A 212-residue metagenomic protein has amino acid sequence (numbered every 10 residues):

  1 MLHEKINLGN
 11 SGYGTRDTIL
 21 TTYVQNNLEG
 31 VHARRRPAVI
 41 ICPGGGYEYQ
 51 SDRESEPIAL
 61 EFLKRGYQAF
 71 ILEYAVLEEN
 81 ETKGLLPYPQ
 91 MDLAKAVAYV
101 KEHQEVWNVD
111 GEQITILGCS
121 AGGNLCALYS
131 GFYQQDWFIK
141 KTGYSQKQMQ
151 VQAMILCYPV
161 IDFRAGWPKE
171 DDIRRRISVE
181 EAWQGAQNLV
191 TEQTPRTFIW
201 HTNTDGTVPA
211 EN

Functional and structural regions predicted by a protein language model:
M1-R34, A165, K169: N-terminal cap/lid segment of alpha/beta-hydrolase-fold proteins
R35-G44: Short beta-strand element of the alpha/beta-hydrolase
G45, Q68, E73-N80, V160: Short beta-to-alpha linker loops that shape the active-site pocket of alpha/beta-hydrolase fold enzymes
S51-D52, L72-G111: Catalytic nucleophile-loop/oxyanion-hole region of alpha/beta-hydrolase and closely related hydrolase-like folds
D52-F70: Short amphipathic alpha-helix adjacent to the substrate-entry channel of hydrolases
K95-I173, I177, E181-A182: Primarily recognizes the serine-hydrolase "nucleophile elbow" in alpha/beta-hydrolase and SGNH/GDSL folds
Q193, F198-H201, D205: Short beta-strand/loop motif that positions the catalytic acidic residue of the alpha/beta-hydrolase fold
G206-N212: Conserved alpha/beta-hydrolase "acid-adjacent" motif
